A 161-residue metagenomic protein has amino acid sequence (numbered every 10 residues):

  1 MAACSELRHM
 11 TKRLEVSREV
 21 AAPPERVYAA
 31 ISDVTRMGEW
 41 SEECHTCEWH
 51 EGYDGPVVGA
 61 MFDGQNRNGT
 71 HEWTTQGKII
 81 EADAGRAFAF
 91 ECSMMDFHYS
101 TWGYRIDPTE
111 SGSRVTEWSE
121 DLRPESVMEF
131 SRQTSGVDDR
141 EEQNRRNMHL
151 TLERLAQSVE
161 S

Functional and structural regions predicted by a protein language model:
M1-A2, E110: Intrinsic disorder/low-complexity segments
A2-G52, R154: Hydrophobic ligand-binding cavity/cleft-lining segments
R13-E15, E19, K78, A89 (+1 more regions): Conserved beta-strand segments that form the floor/walls of ligand-binding pockets within enzyme and binding domains
V20-A22, E81, P108: Conserved strand-loop elements at the edges of beta-sheets that form or border functional pockets
A29-E43, V58-H71, R140: Short, solvent-exposed helix-to-loop capping segments enriched in aromatics
E48-T101, S111-R114, L150-S161: Glycine-rich portal/gate segments that line the openings of hydrophobic small-molecule binding cavities
M94-L150, Q157: Beta-strand/loop substructures that line and gate deep hydrophobic ligand-binding cavities in soluble
